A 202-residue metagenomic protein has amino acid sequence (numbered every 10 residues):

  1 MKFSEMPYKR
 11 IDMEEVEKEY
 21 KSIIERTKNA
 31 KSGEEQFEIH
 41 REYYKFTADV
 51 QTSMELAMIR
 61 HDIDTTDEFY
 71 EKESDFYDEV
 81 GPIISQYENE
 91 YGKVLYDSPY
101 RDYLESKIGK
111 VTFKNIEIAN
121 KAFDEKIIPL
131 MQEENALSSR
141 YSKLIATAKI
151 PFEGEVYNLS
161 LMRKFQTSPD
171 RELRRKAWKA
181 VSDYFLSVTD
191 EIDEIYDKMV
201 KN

Functional and structural regions predicted by a protein language model:
M1-N202: A well-structured
